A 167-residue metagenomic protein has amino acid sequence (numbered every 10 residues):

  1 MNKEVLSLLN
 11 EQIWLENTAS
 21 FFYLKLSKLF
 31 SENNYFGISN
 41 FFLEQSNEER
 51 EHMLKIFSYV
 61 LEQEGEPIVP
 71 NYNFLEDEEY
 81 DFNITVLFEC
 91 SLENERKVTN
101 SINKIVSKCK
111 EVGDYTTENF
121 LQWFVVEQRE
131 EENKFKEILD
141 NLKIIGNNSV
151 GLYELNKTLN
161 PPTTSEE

Functional and structural regions predicted by a protein language model:
M1-E167: Iron-associated oxidoreductase/ferritin-like identity signal
